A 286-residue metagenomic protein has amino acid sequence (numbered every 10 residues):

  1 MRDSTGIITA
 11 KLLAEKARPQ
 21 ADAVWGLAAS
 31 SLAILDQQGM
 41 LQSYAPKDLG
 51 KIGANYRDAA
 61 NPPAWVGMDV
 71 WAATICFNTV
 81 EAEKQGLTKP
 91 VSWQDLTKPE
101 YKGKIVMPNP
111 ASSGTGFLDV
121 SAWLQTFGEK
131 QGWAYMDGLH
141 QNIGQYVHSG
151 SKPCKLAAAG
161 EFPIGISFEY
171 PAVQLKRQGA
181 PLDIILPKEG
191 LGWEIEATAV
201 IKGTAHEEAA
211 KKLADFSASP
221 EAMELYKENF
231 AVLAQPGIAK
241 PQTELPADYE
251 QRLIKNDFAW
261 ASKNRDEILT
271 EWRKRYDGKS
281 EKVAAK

Functional and structural regions predicted by a protein language model:
D3-L13, Q20-E161: Extracytoplasmic ligand-binding site segments that recognize negatively charged/polar headgroups
S30-I34, A158, F162-P181, F230: A ligand-binding cleft/hinge motif common to bilobed small-molecule-binding domains
K51-A54, Y135-H140, G144-V147, Q178-K202 (+1 more regions): Periplasmic-binding protein-like
C76-E81, V120-L124, E194-H206, L225-Y226: A bilobed periplasmic-binding-protein/Venus flytrap-type ligand-binding module shared by bacterial periplasmic
E100-P108, S217-K240: Periplasmic-binding protein-like
Q131, Y135, E196, A205-S217 (+1 more regions): Short amphipathic alpha-helical coupling segments at ligand-binding clamshell hinges and other catalytic/signaling
T243-D257: Short helix/strand-capping connector loops at secondary-structure junctions
K255-K286: Conserved C-terminal helix/tail region of periplasmic/extracytoplasmic solute-binding proteins
